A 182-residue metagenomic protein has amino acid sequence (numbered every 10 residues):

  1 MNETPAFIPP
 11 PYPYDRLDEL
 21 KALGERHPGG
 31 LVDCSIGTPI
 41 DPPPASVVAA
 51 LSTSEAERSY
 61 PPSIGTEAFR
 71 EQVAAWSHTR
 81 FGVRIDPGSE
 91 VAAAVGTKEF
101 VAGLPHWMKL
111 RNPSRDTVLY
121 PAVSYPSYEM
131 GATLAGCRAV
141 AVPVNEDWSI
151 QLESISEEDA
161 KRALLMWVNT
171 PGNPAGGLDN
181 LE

Functional and structural regions predicted by a protein language model:
N2-E99: N-terminal small-domain helix-loop-helix segment of the aminotransferase-like
E57-E182: Conserved core of the PLP fold type I
